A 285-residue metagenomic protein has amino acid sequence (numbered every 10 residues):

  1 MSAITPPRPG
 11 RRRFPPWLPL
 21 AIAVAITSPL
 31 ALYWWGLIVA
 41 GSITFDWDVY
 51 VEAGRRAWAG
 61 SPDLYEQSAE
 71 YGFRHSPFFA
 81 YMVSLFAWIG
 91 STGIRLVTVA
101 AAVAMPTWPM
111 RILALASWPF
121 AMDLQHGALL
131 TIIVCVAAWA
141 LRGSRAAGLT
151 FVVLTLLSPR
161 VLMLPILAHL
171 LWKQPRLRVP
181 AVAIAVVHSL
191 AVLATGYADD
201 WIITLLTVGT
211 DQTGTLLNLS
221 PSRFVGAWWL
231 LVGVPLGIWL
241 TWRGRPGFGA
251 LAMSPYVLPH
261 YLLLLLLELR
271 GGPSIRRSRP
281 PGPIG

Functional and structural regions predicted by a protein language model:
S2-A147, H169-G285: Primarily membrane-embedded glycan-assembly and transfer machineries that use lipid-linked glycans
S144-W172: Voltage-sensor/pore transmembrane module of 6-TM cation channels
